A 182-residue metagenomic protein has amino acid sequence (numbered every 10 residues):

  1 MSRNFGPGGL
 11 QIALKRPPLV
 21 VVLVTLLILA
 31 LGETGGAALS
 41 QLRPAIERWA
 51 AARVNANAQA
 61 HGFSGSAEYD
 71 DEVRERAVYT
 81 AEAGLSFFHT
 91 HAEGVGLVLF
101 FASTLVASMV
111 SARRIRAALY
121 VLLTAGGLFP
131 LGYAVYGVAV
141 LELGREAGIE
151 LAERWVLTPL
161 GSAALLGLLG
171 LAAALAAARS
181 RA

Functional and structural regions predicted by a protein language model:
S2-R76, A83, S103-V138, P159-A182: Polytopic transmembrane helical bundles with strong interfacial aromatic enrichment
E68, L85-F88, I115, E150 (+1 more regions): Generic ordered-secondary-structure signal
D71-V98: Individual transmembrane alpha-helix segments
A117-A118, R145-P159: Non-cytosolic membrane-interface motifs at loop->transmembrane helix junctions
G137-E146: Juxtamembrane "helix-exit" motif on the non-cytosolic side of transmembrane helices
